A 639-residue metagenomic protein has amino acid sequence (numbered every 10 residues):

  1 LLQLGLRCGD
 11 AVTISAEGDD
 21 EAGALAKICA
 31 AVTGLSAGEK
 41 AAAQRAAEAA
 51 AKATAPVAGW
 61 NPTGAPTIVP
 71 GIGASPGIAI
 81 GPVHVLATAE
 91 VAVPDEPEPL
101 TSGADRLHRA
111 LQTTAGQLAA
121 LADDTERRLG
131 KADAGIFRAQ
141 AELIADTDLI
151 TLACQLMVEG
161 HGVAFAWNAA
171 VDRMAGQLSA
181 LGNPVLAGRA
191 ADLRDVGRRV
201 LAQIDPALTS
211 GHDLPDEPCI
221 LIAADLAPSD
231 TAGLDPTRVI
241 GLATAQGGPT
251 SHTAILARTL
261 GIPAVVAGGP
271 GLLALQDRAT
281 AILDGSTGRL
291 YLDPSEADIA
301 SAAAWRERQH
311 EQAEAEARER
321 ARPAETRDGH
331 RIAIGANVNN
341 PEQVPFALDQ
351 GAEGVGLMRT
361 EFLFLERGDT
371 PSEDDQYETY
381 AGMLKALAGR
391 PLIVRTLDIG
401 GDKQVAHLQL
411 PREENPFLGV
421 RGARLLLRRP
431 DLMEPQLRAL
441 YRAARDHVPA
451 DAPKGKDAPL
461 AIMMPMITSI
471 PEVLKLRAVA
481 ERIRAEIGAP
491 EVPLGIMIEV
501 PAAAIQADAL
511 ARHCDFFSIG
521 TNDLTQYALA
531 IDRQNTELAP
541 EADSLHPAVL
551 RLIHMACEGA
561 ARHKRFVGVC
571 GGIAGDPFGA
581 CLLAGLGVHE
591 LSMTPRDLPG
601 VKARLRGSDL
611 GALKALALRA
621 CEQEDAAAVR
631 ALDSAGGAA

Functional and structural regions predicted by a protein language model:
L1-R7: Amphipathic alpha-helical interaction surfaces in cytosolic regulatory modules
T13, D19-A26, V32-V93, D205 (+1 more regions): Acidic, glycine-rich flexible loop/linker segments
D19, G23, S102-D105, R109 (+24 more regions): Conserved active-site and cofactor/substrate-binding residues in soluble primary-metabolism enzymes
K27-A30, T113, A120, A139-E142 (+18 more regions): Alpha-helical scaffold segments in soluble metabolic enzymes
A41-A202: Conserved, well-structured core domains of diverse proteins
Q177-S210, S469-L494: Amphipathic alpha-helical
A313-A639: Conserved alpha/beta-domain cores
